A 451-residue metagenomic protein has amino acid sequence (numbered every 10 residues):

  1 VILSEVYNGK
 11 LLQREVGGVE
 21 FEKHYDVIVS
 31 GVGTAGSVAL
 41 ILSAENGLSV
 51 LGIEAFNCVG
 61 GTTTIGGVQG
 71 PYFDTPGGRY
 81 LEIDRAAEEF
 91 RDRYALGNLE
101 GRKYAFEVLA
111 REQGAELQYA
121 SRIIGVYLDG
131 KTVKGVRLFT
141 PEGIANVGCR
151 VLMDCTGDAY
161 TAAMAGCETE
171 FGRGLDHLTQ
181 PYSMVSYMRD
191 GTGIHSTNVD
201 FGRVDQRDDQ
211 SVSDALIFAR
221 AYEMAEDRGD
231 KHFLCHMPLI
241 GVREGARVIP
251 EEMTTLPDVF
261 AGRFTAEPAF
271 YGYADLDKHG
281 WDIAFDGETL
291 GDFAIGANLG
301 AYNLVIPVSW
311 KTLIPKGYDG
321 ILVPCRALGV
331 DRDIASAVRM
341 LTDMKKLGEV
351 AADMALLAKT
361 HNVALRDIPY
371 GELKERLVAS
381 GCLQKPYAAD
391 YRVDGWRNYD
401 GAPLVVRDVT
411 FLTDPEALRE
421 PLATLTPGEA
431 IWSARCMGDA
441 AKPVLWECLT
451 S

Functional and structural regions predicted by a protein language model:
V1-N8, R14-G18, E22-H24, L42 (+6 more regions): Conserved N-terminal/central alpha/beta ligand/cofactor-binding core
I2-Q13, G17, T62, F139-T140 (+3 more regions): Flavin (FAD/FMN)-binding glycine-rich loop and adjacent Rossmann-like elements that form
Y25, V133, C149-R150: Local beta-strand N-terminus motif with an aromatic residue
S30-T34: Glycine-rich Rossmann-fold phosphate-binding loop(s) that bind the pyrophosphate of adenine dinucleotide cofactors
A35-V38, G101-V108, Y160, E372 (+1 more regions): Extracytoplasmic/secreted proteins, especially bacterial periplasmic and envelope-associated proteins
A402-V409, T426-A440, S451: Structural detector for internal amphipathic alpha-helices that build alpha-solenoid repeat scaffolds
D414-L422, V444-L449: Buried hydrophobic core positions in alpha-solenoid tandem helical repeats
